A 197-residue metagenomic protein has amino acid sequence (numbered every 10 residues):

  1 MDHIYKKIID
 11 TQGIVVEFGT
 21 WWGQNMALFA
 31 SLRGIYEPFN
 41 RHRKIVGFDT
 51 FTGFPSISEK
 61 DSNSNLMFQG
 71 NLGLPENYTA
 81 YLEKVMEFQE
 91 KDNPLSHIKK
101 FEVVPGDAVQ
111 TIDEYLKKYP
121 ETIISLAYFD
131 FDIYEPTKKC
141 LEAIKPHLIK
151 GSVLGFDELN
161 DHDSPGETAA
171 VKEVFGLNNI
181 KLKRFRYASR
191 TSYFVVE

Functional and structural regions predicted by a protein language model:
M1-T11: Conserved alpha-helix/loop element of class I SAM-dependent methyltransferases that forms part of the SAM/SAH-binding
I9, I14-E197: S-adenosylmethionine/decaboxylated-SAM
